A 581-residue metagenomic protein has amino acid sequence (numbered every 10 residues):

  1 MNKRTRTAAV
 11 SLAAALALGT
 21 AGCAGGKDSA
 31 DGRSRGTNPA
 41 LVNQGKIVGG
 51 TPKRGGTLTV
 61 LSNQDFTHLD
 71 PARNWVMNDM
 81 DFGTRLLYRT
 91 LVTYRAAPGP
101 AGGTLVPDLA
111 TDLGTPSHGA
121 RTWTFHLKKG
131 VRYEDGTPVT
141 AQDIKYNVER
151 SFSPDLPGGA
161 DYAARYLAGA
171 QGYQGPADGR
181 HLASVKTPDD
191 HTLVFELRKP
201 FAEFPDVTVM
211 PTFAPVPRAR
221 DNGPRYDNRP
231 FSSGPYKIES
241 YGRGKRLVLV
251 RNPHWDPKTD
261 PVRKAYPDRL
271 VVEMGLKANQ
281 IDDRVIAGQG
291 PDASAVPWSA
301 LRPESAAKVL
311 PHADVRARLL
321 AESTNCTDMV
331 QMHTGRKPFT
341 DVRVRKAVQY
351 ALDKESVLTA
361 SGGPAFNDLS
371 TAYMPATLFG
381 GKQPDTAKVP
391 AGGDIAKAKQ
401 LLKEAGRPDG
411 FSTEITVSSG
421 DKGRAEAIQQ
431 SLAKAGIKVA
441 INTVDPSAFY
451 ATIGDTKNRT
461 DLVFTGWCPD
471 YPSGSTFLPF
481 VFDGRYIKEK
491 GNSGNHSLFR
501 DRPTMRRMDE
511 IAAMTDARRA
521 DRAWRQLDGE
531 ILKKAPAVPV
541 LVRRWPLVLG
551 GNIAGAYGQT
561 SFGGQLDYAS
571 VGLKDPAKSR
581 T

Functional and structural regions predicted by a protein language model:
K46-T51, A440-A451, P479-G551, A577-T581: Extracytoplasmic/peripheral linker and loop segments enriched in polar/acidic and small residues with frequent Thr/Pro
L58-H118, F231: N-terminal lobe/hinge region of extracytoplasmic solute-binding protein
T59, V139-E149, D190-L197, G234-P235 (+7 more regions): Alpha-helical secondary-structure segments
A96-P100, E196-A265, R269, A396 (+1 more regions): Gly/Pro-rich hinge or "lid" segments in bacterial periplasmic/extracellular proteins
H126, V139-K145, R150-P217, S240-G242: Surface-exposed binding/hinge segments that line and control ligand-binding clefts or catalytic entry sites
R165, E239-V250, V271-R336: Extracellular/periplasmic solute-recognition and catalytic clefts
Y236, P364-L401, G423: Structural transition elements
L547-T581: Long beta-strand-rich cores associated with HINT superfamily self-processing modules
